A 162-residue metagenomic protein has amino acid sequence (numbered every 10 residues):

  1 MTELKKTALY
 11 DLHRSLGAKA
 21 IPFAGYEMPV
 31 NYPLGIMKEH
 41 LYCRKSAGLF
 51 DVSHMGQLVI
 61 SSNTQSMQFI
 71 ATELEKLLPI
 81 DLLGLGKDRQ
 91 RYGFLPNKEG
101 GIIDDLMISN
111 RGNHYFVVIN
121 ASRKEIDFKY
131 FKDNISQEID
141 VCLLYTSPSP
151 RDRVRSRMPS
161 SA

Functional and structural regions predicted by a protein language model:
M1-P96, G101: Acidic, proline/glycine-enriched N-terminal capping motif
Y42-V52, I103-N113, E138-L143: Short, flexible, solvent-exposed loop/turn segments with mixed acidic/basic and small polar residues
S61, V118-N120, R157: Beta-strand residues in well-ordered beta-sheet regions across diverse protein folds
N110-I126: Charged, amphipathic alpha-helical scaffolding segments
S122-L143: Internal alpha/beta scaffold segment
Y145-V154: Conserved small/polar residues in nucleotide/adenosyl-binding loops
S156-A162: Hydrophobic alpha-helical segments, chiefly the membrane-spanning helices and signal/signal-anchor peptides
